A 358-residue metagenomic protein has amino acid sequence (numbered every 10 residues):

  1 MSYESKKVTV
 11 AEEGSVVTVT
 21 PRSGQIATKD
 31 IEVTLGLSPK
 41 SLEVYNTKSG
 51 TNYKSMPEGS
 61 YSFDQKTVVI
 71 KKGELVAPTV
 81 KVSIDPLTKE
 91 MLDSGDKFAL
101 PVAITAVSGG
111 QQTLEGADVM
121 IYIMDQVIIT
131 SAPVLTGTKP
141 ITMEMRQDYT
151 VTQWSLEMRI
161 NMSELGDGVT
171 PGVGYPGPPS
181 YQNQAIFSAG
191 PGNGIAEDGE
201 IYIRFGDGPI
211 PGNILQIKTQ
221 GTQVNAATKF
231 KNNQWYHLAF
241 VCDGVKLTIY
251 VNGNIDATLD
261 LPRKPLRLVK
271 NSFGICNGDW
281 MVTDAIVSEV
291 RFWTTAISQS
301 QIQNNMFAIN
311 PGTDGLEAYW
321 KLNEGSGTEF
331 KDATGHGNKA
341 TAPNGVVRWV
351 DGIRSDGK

Functional and structural regions predicted by a protein language model:
E43-V68, T219-Q220: Short beta-strand and strand-turn-strand segments in soluble, beta-rich domains
T88-A99: Short glycine/proline/serine/threonine-rich loop/turn segments at secondary-structure transition edges
D118-L135, F307-K358: Extracytoplasmic low-complexity segments
D125-A132, E200-P262, R348-K358: Extracellular glycan-interaction surfaces
I128-G212, I297, Q301: Extracellular glycan-recognition modules
E144-L156, A227-Q234, W280-I286, N310-T313: Extracellular/lumenal carbohydrate-interaction signature centered on repeated Trp-anchored short motifs
Q153-E164, M281-N305, E317-S326: Extracellular, beta-strand-rich glycan-interacting domains
T258-I286, P311-G315: Flexible glycan-contacting loops in extracellular carbohydrate-active proteins
